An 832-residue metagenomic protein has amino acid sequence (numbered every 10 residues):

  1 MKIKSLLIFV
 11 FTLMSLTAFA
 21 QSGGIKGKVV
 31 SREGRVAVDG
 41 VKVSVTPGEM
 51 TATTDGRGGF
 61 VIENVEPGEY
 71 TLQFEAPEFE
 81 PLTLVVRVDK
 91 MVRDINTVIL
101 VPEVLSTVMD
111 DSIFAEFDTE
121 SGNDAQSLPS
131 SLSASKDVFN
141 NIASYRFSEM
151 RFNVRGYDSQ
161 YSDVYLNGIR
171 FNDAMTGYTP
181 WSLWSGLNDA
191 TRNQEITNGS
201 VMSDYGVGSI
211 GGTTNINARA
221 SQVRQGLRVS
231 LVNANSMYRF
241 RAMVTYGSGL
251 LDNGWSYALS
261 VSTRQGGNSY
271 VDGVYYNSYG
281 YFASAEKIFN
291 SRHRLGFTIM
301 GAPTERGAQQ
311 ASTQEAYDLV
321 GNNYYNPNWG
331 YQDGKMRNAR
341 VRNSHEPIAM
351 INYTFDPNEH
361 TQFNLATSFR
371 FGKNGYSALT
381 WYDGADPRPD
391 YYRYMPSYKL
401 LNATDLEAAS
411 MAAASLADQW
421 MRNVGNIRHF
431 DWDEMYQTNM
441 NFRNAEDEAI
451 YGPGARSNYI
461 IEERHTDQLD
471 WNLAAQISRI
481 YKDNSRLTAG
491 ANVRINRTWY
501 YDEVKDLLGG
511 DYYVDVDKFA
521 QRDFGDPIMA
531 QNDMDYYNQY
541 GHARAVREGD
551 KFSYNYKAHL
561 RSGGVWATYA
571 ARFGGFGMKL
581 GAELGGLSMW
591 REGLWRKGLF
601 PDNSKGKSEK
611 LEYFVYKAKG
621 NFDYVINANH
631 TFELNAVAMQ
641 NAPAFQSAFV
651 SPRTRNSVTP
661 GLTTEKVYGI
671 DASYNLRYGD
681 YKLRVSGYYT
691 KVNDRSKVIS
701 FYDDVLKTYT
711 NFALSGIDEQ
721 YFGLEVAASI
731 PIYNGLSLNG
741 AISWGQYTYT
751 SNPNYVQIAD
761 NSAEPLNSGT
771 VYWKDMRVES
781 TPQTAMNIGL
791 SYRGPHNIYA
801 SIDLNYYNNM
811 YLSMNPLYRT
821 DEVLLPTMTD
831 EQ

Functional and structural regions predicted by a protein language model:
N96-E103, G122-S131, M150-N153, W181-W184 (+3 more regions): N-terminal periplasmic accessory domains that precede and gate Gram-negative outer-membrane beta-barrel machines
S131, N140-I142, I169-S200, N217-V223 (+1 more regions): Short acidic/polar hinge/loop motifs at secondary-structure boundaries that mediate gating or recognition
S203, G212-G249, V261-G273, D803: Short strand-turn segments of transmembrane beta-barrel domains in outer membranes, especially the first one or two
E286, R294-N352, G375-E462, D526-E548 (+1 more regions): Acidic/polar loop-and-plug regions of large Gram-negative outer-membrane beta-barrel proteins
E305-G307, A311-A316, N532-A545, S588-L599 (+5 more regions): Surface-exposed extracellular loop regions of Gram-negative outer-membrane beta-barrel proteins, predominantly
N326-I348, N352, D550, Y556-L560 (+7 more regions): Outer-membrane beta-barrel signature, preferentially recognizing the C-terminal barrel domain of Gram-negative
I460, R486-N627, S647-P652, N754 (+2 more regions): Signature of Gram-negative outer-membrane beta-barrel scaffolds
Y689-K691, F712-Y818: Gram-negative outer-membrane beta-barrel transporters
